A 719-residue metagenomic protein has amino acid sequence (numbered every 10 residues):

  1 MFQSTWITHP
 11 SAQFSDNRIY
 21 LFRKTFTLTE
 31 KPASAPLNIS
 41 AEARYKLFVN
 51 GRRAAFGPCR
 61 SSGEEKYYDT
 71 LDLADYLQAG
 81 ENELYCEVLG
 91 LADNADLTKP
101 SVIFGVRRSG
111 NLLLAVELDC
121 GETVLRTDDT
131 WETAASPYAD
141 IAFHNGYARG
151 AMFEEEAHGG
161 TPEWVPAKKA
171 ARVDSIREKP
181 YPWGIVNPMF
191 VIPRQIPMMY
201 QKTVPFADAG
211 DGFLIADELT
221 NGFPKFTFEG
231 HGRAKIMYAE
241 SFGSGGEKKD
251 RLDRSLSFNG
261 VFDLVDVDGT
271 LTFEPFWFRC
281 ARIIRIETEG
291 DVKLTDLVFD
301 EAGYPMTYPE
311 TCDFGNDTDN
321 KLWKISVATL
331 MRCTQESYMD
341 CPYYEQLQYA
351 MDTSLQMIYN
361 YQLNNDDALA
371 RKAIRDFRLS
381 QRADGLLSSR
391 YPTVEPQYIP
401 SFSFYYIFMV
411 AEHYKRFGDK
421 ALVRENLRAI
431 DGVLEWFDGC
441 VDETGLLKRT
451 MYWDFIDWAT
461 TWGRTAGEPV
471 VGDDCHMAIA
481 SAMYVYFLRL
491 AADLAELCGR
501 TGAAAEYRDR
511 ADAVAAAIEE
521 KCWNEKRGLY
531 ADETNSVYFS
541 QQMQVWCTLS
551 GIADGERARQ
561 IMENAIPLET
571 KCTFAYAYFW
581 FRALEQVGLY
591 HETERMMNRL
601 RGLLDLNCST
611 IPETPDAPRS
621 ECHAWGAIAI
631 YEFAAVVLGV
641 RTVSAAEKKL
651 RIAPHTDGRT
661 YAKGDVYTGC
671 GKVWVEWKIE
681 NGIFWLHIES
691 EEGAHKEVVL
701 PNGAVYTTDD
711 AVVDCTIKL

Functional and structural regions predicted by a protein language model:
M1-D340, D352, A368-A373, S388-P392 (+2 more regions): Extracellular/oxidizing-compartment recognition motifs
S4-I7, E122, T460, T707 (+1 more regions): Intrinsically disordered/low-complexity terminal segments and short unstructured peptides
T25-T27, D72-A74, I215, E274 (+4 more regions): Generic structural detector for well-ordered beta-strands
R53-A55, F242-G243, E692-H695, A704-V705: Short, surface-exposed beta-strand-loop junctions and turns on beta-sheet-rich folds
F104, L271, A704-Y706, C715-I717: Hydrophobic transmembrane signal anchors and adjacent membrane-proximal interface regions, especially in viral
P162-V165, A170-V173, V204-F206, G445 (+4 more regions): Extended hydrophobic/Leu-rich segments
Y344-E345: Active-site groove signature of glycoside hydrolases
Q348-N364, A368-H687, E692-A704, A711-T716: Active-site core of glycosidic bond-cleaving carbohydrate-active enzymes
